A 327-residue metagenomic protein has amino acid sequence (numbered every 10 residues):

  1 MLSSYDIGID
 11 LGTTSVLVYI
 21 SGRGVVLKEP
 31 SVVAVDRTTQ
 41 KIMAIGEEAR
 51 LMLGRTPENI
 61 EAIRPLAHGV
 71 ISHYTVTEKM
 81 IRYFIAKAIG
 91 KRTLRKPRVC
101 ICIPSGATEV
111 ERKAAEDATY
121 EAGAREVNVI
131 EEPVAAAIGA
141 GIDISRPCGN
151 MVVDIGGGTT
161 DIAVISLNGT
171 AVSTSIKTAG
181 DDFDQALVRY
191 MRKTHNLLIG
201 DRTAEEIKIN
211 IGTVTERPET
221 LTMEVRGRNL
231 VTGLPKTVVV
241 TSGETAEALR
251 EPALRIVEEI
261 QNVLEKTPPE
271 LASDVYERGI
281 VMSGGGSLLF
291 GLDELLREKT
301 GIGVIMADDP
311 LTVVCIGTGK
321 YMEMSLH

Functional and structural regions predicted by a protein language model:
M1-I155, A163-V281, S287-H327: Nucleotide/phosphate-binding catalytic cleft detector across ATP-hydrolyzing and phosphate-transferring enzymes
